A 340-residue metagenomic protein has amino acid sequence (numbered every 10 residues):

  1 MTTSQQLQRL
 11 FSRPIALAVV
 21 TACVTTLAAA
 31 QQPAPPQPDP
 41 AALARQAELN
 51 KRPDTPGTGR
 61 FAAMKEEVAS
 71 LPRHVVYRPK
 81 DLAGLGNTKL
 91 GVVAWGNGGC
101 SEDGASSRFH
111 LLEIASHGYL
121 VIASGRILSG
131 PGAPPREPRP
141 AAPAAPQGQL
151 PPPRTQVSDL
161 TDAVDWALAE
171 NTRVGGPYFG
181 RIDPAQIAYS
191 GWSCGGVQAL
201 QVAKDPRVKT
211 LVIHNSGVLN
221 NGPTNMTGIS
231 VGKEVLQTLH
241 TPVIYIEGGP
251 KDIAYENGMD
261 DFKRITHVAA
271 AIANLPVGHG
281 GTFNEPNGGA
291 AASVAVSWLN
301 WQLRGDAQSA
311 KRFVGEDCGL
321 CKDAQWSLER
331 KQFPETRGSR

Functional and structural regions predicted by a protein language model:
P14-T26: Bacterial N-terminal signal peptides
P33-T88: N-terminal cap/lid segment of alpha/beta-hydrolase-fold proteins
G84, K209-E285: The feature captures the conserved acid-bearing segment of alpha/beta-hydrolase catalytic domains
N87-G98: Short beta-strand element of the alpha/beta-hydrolase
A105-L128: Short amphipathic alpha-helix adjacent to the substrate-entry channel of hydrolases
P140-P184: Alpha/beta-hydrolase active-site loop
D165-T238: Primarily recognizes the serine-hydrolase "nucleophile elbow" in alpha/beta-hydrolase and SGNH/GDSL folds
V277-G280, E285-R340: Alpha/beta-hydrolase-fold serine-hydrolase catalytic core, especially in secreted/extracellular enzymes
